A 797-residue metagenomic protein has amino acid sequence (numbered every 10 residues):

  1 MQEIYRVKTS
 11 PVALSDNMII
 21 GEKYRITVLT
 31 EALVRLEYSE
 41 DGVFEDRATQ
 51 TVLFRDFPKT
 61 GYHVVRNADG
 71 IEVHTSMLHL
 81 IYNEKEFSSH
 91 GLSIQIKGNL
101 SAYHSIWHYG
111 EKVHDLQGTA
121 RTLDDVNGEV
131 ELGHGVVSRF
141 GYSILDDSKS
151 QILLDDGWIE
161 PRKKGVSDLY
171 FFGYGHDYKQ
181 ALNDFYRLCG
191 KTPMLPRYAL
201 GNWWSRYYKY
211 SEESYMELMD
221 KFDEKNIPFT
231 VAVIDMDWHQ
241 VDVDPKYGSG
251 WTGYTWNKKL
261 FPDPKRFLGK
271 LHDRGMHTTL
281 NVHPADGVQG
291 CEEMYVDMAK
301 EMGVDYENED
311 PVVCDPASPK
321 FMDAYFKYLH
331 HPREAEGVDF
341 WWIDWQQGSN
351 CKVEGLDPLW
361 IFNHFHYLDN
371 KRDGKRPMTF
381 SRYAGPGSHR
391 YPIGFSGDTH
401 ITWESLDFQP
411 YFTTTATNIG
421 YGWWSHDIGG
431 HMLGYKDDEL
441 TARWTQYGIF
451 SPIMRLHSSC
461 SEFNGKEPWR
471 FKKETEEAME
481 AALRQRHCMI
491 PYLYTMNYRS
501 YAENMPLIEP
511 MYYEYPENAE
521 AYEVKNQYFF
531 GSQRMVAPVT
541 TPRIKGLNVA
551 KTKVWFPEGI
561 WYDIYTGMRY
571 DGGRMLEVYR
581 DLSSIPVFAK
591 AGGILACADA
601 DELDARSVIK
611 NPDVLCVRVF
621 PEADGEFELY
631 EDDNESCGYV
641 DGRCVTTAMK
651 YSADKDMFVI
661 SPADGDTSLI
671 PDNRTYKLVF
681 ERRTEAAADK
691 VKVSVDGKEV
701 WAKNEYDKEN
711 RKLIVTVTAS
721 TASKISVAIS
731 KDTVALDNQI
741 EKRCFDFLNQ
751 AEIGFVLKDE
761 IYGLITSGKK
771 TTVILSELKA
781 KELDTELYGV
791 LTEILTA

Functional and structural regions predicted by a protein language model:
I4-Y5, L29-A68: A low-complexity, Ser/Thr/Gly/Pro-enriched, surface-exposed linker/loop concept that marks segments flanking
Y5, R47-G61, V304, Y562-L582 (+1 more regions): Solvent-exposed beta-strand/loop surfaces of large extracellular or lumenal domains
I26, V34-L36, V73-L80, M535-P538 (+1 more regions): Short, well-ordered beta-strand segments enriched in hydrophobic/aromatic residues
T51, Y82-D115, D599-D601, A605-R606 (+1 more regions): Glycine/proline-rich low-complexity spacer/linker segments in large multi-domain proteins
H63-A199, R206-Y207, M219-E224, Y579-D601 (+1 more regions): Catalytic and substrate-binding clefts that recognize carbohydrates or anionic sugar/phosphate headgroups
Y103-I106, P228-M479, E514-N518, V524: Aromatic- and carboxylate-enriched substrate-binding clefts and catalytic-loop regions of carbohydrate-active enzymes
D125-V126, T192-L195, A199, S205-P262: A conserved hydrophobic secondary-structure block that centers on an alpha-helix together with its immediately flanking
Y367, P386-G394, F408-F412, A416-H426 (+4 more regions): Catalytic core of carbohydrate-active enzymes
